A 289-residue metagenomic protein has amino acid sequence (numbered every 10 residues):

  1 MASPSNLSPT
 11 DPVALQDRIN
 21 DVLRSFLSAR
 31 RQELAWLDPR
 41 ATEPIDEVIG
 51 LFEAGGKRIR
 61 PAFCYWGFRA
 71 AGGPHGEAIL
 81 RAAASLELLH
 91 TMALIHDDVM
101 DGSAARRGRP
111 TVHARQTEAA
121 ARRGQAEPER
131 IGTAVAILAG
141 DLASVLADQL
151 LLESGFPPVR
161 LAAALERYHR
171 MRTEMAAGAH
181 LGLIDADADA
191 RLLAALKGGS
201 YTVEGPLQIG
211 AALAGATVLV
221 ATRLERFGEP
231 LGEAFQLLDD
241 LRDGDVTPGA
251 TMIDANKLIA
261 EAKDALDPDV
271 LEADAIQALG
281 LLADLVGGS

Functional and structural regions predicted by a protein language model:
M1-S289: All-alpha prenyltransferase/terpene-synthase fold signal
